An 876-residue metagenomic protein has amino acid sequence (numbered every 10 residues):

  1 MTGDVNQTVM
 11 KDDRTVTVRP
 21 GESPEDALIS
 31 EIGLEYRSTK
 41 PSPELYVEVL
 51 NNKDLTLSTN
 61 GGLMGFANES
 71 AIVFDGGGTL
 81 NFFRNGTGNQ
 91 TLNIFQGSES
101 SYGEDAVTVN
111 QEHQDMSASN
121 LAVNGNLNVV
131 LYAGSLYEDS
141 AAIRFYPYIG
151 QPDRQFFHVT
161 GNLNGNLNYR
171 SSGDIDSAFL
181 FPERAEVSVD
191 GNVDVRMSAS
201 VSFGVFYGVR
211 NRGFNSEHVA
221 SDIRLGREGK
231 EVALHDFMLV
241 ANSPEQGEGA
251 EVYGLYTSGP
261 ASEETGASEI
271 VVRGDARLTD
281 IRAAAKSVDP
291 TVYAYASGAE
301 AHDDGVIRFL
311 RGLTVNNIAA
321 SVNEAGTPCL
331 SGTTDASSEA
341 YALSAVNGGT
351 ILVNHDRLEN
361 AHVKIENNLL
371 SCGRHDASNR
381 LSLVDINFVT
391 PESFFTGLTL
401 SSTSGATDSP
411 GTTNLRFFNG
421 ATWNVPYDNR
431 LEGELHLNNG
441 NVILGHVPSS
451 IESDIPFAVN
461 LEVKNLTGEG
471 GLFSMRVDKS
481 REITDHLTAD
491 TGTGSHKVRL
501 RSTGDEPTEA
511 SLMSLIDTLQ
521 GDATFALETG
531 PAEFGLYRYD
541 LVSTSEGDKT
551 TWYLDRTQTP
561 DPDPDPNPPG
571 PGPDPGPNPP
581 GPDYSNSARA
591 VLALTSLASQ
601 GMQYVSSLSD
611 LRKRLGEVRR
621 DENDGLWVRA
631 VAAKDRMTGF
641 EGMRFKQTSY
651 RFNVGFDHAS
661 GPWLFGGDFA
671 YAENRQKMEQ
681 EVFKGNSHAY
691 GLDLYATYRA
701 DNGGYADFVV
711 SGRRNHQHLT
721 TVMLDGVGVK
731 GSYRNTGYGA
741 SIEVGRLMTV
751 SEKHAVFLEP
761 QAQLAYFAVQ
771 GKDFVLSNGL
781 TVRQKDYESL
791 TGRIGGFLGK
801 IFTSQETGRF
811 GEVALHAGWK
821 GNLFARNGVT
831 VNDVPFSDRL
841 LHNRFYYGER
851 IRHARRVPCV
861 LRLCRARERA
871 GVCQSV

Functional and structural regions predicted by a protein language model:
T15-Y46, T56-T79, T91-N120, N124-T160 (+9 more regions): Extracellular beta-strand/beta-solenoid scaffold signature
V18, L626-A630, G667-F669, L694-A696 (+6 more regions): Membrane-embedded beta-strand positions of outer-membrane beta-barrel proteins
N317-A319, S344-K497, R501-S502, E506-Q558: Extracellular beta-solenoid/beta-roll
S393, E622-L626, G661-F665, N702-A706 (+6 more regions): Outer-envelope beta-barrel architecture signal
D574-K753, L863-C873: Outer membrane beta-barrel translocator domains of Type V secretion systems
R589, F640-T648, Q680-F683, H716-R734 (+2 more regions): Solvent-exposed, glycine/polar-rich loop segments of beta-barrel outer-membrane systems
H658-S660, Y698, I742, R746-V750 (+4 more regions): Residue-level signature of outer-membrane beta-barrel architecture
D693, T697, T781-V876: Outer membrane beta-barrel transmembrane domains
